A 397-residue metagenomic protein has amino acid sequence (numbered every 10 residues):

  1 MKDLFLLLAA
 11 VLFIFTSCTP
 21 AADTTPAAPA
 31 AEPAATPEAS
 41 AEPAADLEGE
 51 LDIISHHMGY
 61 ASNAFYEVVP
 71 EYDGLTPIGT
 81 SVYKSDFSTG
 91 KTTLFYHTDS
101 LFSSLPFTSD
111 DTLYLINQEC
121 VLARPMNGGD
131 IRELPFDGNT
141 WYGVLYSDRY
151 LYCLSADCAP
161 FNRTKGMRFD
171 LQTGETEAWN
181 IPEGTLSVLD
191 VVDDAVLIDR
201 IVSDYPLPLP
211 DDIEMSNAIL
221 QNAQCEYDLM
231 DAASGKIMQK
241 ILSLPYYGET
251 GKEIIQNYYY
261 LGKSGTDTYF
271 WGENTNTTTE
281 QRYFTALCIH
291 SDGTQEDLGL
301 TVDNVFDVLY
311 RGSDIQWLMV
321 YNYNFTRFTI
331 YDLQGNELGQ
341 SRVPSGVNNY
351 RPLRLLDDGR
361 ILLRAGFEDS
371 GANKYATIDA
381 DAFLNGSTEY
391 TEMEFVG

Functional and structural regions predicted by a protein language model:
M1-L8: Positively charged n-region of N-terminal signal peptides that target proteins for export
I14-S17: C-terminal motif of bacterial Sec signal peptides marking the signal peptidase cleavage site
A21-P70, G79-G90: N-terminal, intrinsically disordered, polar/charged segments of Gram-positive cell-envelope systems that serve as
P43-E50, L75-H97, Q118-F136, F161-I181 (+4 more regions): Surface-exposed loop/turn elements that mediate protein-protein interactions on large endomembrane-trafficking
E50-Y60, S100-D110, G138-D148, E183-D193 (+4 more regions): Repeated scaffold domains used in trafficking and secretory/extracellular systems, primarily beta-propellers
H57-P77, P106-F107, D111-N117, R149-A159 (+6 more regions): Short beta-strand elements that form the blades of beta-propeller/WD-repeat-like and other beta-sheet-rich scaffold
F65, T92, L113, V121 (+12 more regions): Hydrophobic residues embedded in beta-strands of well-ordered beta-sheets
